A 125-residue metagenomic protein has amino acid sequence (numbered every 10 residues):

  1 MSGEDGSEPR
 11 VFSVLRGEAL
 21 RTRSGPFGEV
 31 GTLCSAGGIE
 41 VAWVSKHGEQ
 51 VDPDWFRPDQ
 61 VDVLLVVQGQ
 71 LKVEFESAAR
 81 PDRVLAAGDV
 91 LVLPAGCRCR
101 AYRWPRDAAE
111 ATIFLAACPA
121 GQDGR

Functional and structural regions predicted by a protein language model:
M1-W55: A short, N-terminal "cap"/entry segment at the start of jelly-roll beta-barrel domains of the cupin/DSBH fold
L33, W55, D82-R83, L91: Short secondary-structure boundary/capping segments
G38-E40, Q60, A109-T112: A structure-centric signal for secondary-structure junctions around beta-strands
V41-S45, V63, D82, V90-V92 (+1 more regions): Conserved hydrophobic/aromatic beta-strand scaffold that supports enzyme active sites
W43, Q68, F75-S77, R103 (+1 more regions): Residue-level recognition of conserved beta-strand positions in structured domain cores
V51, K72, P81, D89-L91 (+1 more regions): Histidine-centered metal-chelating micro-motifs
R57-A87: A short beta-strand-loop-beta hairpin characteristic of the jelly-roll/cupin
A86-A87, A95-G124: Ligand-binding loop in jelly-roll beta-barrel domains
